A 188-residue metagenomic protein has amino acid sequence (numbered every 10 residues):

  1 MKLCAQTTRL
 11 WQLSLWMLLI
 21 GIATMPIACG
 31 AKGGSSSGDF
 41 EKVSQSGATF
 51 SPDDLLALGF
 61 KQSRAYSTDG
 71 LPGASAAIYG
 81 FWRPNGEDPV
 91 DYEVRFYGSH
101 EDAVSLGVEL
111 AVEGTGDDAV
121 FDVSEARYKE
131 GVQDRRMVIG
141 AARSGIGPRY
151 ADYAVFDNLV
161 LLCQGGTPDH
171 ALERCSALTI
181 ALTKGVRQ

Functional and structural regions predicted by a protein language model:
L3-M17: Bacterial N-terminal signal peptides that target proteins for export
M17-I20, G185: Short, leucine/isoleucine-rich alpha-helical interaction segments at C-terminal helix-coil junctions
I22-A23, P168: Residue-level signal for mature regions of secreted extracellular proteins and peptides
M25-A28: C-terminal motif of bacterial Sec signal peptides marking the signal peptidase cleavage site
G30-R83, T167-Q188: N-terminal "mature-domain start" segment
G34-S36, N85-V90, V155-L161: Acidic/histidine-rich, surface-exposed loop or edge segments in extracytoplasmic proteins
D39, D122-Q188: A short, solvent-exposed beta-edge/loop patch
L56-A141, G145-I146: Short, solvent-exposed recognition patches
